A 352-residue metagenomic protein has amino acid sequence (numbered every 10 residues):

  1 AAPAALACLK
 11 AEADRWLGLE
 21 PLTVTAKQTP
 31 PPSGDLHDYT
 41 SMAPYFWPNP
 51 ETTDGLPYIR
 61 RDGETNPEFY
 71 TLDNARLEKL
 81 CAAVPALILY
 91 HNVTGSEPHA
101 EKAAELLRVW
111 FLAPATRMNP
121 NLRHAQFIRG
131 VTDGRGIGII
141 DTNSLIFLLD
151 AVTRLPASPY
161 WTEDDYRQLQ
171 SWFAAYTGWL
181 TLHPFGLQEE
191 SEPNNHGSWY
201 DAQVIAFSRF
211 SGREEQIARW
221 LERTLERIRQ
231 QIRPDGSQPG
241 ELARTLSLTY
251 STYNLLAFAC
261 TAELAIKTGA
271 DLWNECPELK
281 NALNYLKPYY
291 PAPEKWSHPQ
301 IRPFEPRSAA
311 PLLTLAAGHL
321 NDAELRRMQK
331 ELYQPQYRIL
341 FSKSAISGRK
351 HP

Functional and structural regions predicted by a protein language model:
A1-E189, E222, L264-K267, L272-P352: Extracellular glycan-targeting catalytic surfaces
D73-L77, N194, L248: Short acidic-aromatic active-site loops that bind/stabilize oxyanions
G138-S144, G197-S198, S251-N254: An alpha-helical repeat/solenoid feature that recognizes helix-turn-helix modules
H183-Q188, E192, F207, R213-Q216: Noncatalytic carbohydrate-binding groove/subsite architecture in carbohydrate-active enzymes
W199-S297: Long, repeat-rich segments with strong aromatic
